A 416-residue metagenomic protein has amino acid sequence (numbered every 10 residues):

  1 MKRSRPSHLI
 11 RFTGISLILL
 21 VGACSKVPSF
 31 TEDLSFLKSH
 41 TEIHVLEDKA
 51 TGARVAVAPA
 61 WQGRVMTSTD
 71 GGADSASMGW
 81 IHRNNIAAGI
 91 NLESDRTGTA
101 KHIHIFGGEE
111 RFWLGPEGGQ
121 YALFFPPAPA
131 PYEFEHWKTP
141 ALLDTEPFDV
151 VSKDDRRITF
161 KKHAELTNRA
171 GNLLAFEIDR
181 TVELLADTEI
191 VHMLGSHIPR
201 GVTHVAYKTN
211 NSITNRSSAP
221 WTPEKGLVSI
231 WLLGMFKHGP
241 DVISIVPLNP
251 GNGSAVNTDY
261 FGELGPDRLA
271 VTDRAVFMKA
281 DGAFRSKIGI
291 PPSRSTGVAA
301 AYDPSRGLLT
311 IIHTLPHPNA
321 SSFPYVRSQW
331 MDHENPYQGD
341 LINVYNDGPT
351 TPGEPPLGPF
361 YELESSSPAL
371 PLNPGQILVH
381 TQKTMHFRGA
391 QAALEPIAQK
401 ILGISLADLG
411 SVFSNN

Functional and structural regions predicted by a protein language model:
K2-T13: Bacterial N-terminal signal peptides that target proteins for export
V21-A23: C-terminal motif of bacterial Sec signal peptides marking the signal peptidase cleavage site
S25-S29: Bacterial lipoprotein signal-peptidase II cleavage site
T31-L34, P126-H204, L357-G358: Extended, loop-rich substrate-binding clefts of extracytoplasmic carbohydrate-active enzymes
K38-V55, P59-A128, V205, R216-I377 (+1 more regions): A contiguous, surface-exposed recognition patch within enzymatic or periplasmic domains that forms
P59, K162, R180, Q376-G389: Short, hydrophobic/aromatic-enriched beta-strand segments in well-ordered soluble domains
A164-L166, V182-T188, I213-S217, S365-P371 (+1 more regions): Beta-strand elements of well-folded, non-transmembrane domains
Q399-N416: Short peripheral tails and domain-boundary helices/loops at the edges of structured domains
